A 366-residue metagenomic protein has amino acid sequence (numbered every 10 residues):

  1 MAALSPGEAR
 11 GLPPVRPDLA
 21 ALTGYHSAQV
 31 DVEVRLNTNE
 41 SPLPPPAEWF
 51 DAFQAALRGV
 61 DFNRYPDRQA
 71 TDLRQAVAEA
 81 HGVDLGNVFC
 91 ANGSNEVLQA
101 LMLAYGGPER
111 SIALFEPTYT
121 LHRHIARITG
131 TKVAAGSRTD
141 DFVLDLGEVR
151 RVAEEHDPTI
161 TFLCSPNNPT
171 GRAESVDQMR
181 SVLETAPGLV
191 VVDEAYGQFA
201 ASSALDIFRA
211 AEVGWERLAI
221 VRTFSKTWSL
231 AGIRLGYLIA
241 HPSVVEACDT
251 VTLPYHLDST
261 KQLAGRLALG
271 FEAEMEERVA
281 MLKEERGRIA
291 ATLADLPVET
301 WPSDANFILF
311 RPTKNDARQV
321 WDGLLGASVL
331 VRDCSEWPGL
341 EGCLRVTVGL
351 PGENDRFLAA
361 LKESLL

Functional and structural regions predicted by a protein language model:
A2-R64, D157: N-terminal "arm"/small-domain region of PLP-dependent enzymes with the aminotransferase-like
P46, R217-W301: PLP-dependent aminotransferase class I/II
T71-S111, K314: Phosphate-binding glycine-rich loop
A104-L163: PLP-dependent aminotransferase-like
R127, L144-H156, P169-V190, E194-L230: Active-site pre-lysine segment of PLP-dependent enzymes
D177, G323-V329, E336-L366: PLP-dependent enzyme catalytic core of the Aspartate aminotransferase-like
L282-K283, D295-A327, L344: Conserved PLP-binding catalytic core of the aspartate aminotransferase-like
